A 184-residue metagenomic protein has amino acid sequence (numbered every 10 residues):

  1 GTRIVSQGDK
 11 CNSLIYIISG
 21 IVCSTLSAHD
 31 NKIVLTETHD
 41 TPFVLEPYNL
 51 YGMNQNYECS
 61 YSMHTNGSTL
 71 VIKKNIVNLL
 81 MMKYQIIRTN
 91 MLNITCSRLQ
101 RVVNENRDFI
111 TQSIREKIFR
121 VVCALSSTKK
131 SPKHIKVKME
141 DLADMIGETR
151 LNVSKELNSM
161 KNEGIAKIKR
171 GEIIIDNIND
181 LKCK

Functional and structural regions predicted by a protein language model:
G1-S19: Regulatory nucleotide-sensing modules
R3, I21-L26, V44, S68-T69: Short beta-strand segments in beta-sandwich/barrel cores
L35-N93: Cyclic-nucleotide recognition modules
H64, M82-R150: Polybasic "coupling" helices that flank or enter modular domains
C123-K184: Phosphate-/nucleic-acid-contacting segments
